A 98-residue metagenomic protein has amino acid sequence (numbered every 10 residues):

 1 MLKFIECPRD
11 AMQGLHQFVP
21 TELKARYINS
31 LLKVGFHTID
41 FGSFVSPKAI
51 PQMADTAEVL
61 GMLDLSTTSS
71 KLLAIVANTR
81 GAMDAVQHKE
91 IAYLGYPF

Functional and structural regions predicted by a protein language model:
M1-L2, G35-H37, L65-L72, E90-A92: Short, well-ordered coil/turn segments that N-cap beta-strands
I5-A25, S69-T79: Active-site mouth loops of central-metabolism enzymes
I5-E6, I91-F98: Non-cysteine beta-strand/loop elements that form the S-adenosyl-L-methionine
A11, L31, A85: Conserved, mostly hydrophobic/aromatic
R26-G42, H88-K89: Catalytic domains of carbohydrate-active enzymes, especially glycoside hydrolases
I28-N29, T56-L60, A82: Generic structural signal for well-ordered alpha-helices, preferentially at hydrophobic/aromatic core positions
H37-M62, Y96-F98: Glycine-rich, proline-tolerant flexible connector loops at the mouths of alpha/beta enzymes
A77-E90: Catalytic cores of alpha/beta
